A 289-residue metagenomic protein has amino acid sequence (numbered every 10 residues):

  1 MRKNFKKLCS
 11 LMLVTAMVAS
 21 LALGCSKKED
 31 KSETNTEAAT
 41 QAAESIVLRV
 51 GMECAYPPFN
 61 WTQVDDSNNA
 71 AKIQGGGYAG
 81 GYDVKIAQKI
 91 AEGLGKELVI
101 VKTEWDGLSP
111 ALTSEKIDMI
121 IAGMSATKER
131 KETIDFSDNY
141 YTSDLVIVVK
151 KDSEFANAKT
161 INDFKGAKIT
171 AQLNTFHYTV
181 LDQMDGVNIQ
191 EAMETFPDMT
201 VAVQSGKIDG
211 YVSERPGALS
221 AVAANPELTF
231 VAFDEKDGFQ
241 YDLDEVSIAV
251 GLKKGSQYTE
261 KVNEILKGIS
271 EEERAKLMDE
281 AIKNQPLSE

Functional and structural regions predicted by a protein language model:
A22-T34: Bacterial lipoprotein signal-peptidase II cleavage site
E29, F176-A192, F230-A232, N263-E289: Ligand-binding clefts/hinges and TM-proximal coupling segments of bilobed small-molecule sensing domains
E44-M124: Extracytoplasmic small-molecule ligand-binding "clamshell" domains of the periplasmic binding protein/Venus flytrap
C54-P57, G77-E92, M124, V146-T200 (+2 more regions): Bilobed "Venus flytrap"/periplasmic-binding protein-like clamshell domains and structurally analogous long
E92, E97-D163, E235-D242: Acidic, polar ligand-binding/catalytic clefts
G95-E97, T113-A122, A167-K168, Q204-G217 (+1 more regions): Alpha-to-beta junction loops
G107, G123-T133, V180-Q183, D209-D244: A ligand-binding cleft/hinge motif common to bilobed small-molecule-binding domains
T142-V149, A224-L266, P286-E289: Periplasmic-binding protein-like
